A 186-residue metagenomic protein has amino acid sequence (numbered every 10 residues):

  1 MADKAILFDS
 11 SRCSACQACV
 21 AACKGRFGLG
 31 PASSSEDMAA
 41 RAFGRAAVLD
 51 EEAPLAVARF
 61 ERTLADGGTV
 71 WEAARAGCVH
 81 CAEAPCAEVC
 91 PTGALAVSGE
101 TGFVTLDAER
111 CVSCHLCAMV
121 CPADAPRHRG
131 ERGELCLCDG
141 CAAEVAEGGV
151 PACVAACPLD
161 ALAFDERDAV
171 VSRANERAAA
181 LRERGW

Functional and structural regions predicted by a protein language model:
M1-W186: Non-ligating segments of multi-cofactor redox enzymes
